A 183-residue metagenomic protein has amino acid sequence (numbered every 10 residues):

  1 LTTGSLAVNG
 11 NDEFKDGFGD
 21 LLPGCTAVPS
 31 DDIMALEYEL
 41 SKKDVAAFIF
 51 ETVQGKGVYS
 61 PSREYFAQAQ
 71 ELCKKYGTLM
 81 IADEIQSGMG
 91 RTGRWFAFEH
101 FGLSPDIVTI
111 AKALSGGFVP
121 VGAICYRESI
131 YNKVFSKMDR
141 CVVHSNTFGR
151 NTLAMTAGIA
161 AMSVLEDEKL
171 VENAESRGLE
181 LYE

Functional and structural regions predicted by a protein language model:
L1-E183: Conserved N-terminal phosphate-binding loop of PLP-dependent enzymes in the Aspartate aminotransferase
